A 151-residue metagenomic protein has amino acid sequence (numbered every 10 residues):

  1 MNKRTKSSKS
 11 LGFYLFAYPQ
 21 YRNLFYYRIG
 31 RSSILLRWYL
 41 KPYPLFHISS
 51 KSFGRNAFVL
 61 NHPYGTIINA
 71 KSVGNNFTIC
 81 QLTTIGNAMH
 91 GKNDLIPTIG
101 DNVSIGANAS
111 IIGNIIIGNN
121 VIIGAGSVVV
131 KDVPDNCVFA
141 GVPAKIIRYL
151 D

Functional and structural regions predicted by a protein language model:
M1-Y43: Terminal amphipathic alpha-helical/low-complexity segments used for targeting or macromolecular assembly
P44, S49-S50, G54-N56, L60-Y64 (+11 more regions): Left-handed beta-helix
V133, Y149-L150: Short beta-strand->loop
K145-I147: Acidic, carboxylate-rich catalytic segments that either coordinate divalent cations
